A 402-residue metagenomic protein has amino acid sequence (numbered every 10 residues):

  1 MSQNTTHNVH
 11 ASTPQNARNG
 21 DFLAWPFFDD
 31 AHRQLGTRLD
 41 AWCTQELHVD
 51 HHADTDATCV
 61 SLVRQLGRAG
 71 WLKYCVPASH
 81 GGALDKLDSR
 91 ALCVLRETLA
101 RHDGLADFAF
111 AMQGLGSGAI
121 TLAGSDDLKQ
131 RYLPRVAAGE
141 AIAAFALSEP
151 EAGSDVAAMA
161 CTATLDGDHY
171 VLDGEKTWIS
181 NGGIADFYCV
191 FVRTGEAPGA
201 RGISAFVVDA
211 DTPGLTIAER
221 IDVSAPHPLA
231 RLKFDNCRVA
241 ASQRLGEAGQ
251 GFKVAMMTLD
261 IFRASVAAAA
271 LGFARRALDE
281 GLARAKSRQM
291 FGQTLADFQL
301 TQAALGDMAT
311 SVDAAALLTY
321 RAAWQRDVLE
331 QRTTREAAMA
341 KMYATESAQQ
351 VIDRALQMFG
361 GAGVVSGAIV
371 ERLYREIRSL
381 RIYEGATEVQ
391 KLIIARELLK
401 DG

Functional and structural regions predicted by a protein language model:
S2-R101, A123-L128, R135, G139 (+4 more regions): Alpha-helical interface subdomain recognition
G104-D127, G153-V156: N-terminal glycine-rich flavin-associated loop
A109, V136, E151-S154, W178-N181 (+2 more regions): Short Gly/Pro-enriched turn/cap motifs at secondary-structure boundaries
T121-G124, T164, V190-T194, V207-D209 (+2 more regions): Short beta-strand-to-turn element immediately C-terminal to the catalytic PLP-Schiff-base lysine in fold type I
I142-L165: A gly/ser-rich beta-alpha-beta helix-loop segment of oxidoreductase catalytic cores
A158, D211-R238: Flexible, small-/acidic-enriched active-site or ligand-binding loops
H169, D173-T216: A short core secondary-structure module
D235-V254: Long, acidic (Asp/Glu-rich), low-complexity accessory segments flanking structured domains
